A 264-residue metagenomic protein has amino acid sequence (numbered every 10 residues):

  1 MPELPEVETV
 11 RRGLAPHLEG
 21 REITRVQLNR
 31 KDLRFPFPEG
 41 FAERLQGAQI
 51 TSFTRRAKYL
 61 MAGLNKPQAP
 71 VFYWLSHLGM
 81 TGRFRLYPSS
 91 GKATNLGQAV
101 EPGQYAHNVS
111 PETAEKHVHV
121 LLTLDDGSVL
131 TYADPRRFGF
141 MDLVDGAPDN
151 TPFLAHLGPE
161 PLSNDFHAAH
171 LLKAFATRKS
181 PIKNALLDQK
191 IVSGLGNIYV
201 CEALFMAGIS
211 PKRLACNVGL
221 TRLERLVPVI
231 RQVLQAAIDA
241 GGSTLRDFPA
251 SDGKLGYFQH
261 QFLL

Functional and structural regions predicted by a protein language model:
M1-L264: Structured catalytic/nucleic-acid-binding cores of DNA maintenance enzymes
